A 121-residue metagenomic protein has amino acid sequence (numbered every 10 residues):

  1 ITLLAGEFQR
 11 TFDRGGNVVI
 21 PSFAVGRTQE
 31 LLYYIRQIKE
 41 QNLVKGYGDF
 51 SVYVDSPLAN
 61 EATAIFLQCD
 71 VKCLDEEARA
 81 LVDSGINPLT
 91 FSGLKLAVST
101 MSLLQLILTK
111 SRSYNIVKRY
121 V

Functional and structural regions predicted by a protein language model:
I1-V121: Acidic/His-rich, metal-assisted hydrolase cores and their charged scaffolds
